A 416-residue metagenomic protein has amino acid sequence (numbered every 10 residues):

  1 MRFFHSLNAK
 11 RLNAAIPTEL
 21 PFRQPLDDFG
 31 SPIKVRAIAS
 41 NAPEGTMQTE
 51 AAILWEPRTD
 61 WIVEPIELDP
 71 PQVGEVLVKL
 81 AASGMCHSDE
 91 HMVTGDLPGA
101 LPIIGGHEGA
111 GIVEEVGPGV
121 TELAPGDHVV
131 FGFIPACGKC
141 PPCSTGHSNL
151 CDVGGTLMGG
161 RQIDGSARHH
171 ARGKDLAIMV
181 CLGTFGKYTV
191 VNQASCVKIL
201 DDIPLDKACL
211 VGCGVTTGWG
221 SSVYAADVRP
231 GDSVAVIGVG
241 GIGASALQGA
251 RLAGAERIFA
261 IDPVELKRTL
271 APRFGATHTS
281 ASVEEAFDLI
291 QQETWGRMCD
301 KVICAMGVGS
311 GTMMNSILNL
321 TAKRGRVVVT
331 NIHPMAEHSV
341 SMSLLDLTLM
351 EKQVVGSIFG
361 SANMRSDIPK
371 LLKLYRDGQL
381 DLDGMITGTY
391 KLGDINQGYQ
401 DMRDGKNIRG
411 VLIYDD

Functional and structural regions predicted by a protein language model:
L12-I16, L20-Q24, D28, I33-P43: Short, positively charged and aromatic/hydrophobic N-terminal segments
K34-M47, E284-E285, N315-N319, K323 (+1 more regions): C-terminal hydrophobic helical "lid"/dimerization subdomain of Rossmann-like NAD(P)H-dependent oxidoreductases
E50, I62, K79, A110-I112 (+1 more regions): Residues located in well-ordered beta-strands
E67-S83, V93-S144, N149, L157 (+1 more regions): Glycine-rich beta-strand-centered segment in the early N-terminal region that forms part of a ligand/cofactor-binding
G126, G231, A276, M298-C299 (+2 more regions): Local beta-strand N-terminus motif with an aromatic residue
F133-Y188, N192-A194: Cysteine-cluster motifs in flexible loop/terminal segments that predominantly coordinate metals
K187-Y188, A194-C196, L200-E284, D288: Mid-domain Rossmann-like dinucleotide-binding core that forms the NAD(H)/NADP(H) cofactor-binding site
A226-R229, E265-Q353: Glycine-rich cofactor phosphate-binding loops and adjacent beta1-alpha1 units of small-molecule cofactor enzyme domains
